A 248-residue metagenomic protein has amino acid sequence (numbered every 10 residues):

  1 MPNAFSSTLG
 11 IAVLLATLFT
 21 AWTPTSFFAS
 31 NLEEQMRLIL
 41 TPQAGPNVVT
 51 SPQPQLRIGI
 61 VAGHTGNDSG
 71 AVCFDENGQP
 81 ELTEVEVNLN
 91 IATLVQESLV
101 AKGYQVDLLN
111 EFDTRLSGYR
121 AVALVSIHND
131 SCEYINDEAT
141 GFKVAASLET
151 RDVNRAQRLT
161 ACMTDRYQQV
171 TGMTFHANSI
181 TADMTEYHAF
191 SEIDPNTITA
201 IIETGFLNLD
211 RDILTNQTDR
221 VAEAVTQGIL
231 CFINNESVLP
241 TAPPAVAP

Functional and structural regions predicted by a protein language model:
M1-P54, V238-P248: N-terminal secretory targeting signals
R37-A121, E138-F142: Active-site histidine-acidic residue metal-binding/catalytic motifs, centered on HxH/HExxH-like signatures
R57-V61, Q105-L108, V122-I127, K143-A146 (+2 more regions): Structural recognition of the beta-strand scaffold that forms the well-ordered cores of secreted hydrolase catalytic
H64-N67, F112-L116, N129-Y134, E149-V153 (+3 more regions): Solvent-exposed loop/turn segments at secondary-structure junctions within structured extracellular/periplasmic domains
S69-L82, C132-D165: A short, glycine/acidic-enriched catalytic loop
L82-T93, T150-R158, D212-E223: Soluble non-cytosolic domains of exported or imported proteins
S126-E133, A145, I180-P248: Active-site-adjacent mobile loop/cap segments within catalytic or ligand-binding domains
R155-D183: Active-site-adjacent substrate-binding region of metalloamidase/peptidase-like peptide-processing proteins
